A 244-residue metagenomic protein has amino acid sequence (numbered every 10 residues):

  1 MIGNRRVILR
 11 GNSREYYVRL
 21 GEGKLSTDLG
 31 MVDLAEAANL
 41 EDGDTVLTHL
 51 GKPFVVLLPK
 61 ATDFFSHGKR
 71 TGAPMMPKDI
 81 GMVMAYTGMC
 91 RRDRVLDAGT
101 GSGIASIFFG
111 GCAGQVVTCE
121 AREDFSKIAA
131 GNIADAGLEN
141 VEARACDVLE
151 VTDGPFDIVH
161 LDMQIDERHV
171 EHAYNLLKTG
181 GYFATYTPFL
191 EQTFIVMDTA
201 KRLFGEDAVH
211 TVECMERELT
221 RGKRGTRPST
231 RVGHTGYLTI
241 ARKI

Functional and structural regions predicted by a protein language model:
M1-L58: N-terminal auxiliary segments of SAM/dcSAM-dependent transferases
H67-G81: Conserved SAM-binding loop and adjacent beta-strand
A85-C90, T152-D153, N175: Glycine-rich helix-loop-beta junction characteristic of Rossmann-like nucleotide cofactor-binding loops
C90-G101, V159: Conserved class I S-adenosyl-L-methionine
S102-A113: Conserved SAM-binding loop of SAM-dependent methyltransferases across substrates and taxa, primarily the Class I
G111-V117, T179, E206: Conserved S-adenosyl-L-methionine
C119-E167: S-adenosyl-L-methionine
V170-Y237: C-terminal substrate-binding/active-site "lid" region of AdoMet-derived donor-dependent transferases
